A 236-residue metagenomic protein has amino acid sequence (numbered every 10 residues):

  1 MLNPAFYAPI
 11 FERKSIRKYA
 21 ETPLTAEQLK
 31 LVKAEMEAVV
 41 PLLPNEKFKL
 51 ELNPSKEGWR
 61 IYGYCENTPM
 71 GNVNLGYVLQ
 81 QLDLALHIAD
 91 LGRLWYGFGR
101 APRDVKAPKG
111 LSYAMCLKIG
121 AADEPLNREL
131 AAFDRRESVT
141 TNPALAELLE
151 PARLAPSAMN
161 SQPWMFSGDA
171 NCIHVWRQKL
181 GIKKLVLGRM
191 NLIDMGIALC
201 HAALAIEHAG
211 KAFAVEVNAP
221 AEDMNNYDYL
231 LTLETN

Functional and structural regions predicted by a protein language model:
M1-N236: Acidic, surface-exposed loops and disordered segments
